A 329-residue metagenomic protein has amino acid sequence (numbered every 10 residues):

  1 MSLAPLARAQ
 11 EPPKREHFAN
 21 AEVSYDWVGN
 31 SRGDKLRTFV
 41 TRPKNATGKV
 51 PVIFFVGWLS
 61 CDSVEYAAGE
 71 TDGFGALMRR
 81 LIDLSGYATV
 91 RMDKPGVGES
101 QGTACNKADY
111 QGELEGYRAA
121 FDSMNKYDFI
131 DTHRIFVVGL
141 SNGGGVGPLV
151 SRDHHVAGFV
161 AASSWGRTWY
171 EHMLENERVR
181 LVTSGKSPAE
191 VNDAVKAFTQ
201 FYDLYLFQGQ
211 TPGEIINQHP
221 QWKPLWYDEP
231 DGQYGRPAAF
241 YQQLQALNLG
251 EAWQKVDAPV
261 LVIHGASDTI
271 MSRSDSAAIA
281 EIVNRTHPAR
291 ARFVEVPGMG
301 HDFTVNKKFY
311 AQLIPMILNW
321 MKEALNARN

Functional and structural regions predicted by a protein language model:
E11-G48: N-terminal cap/lid segment of alpha/beta-hydrolase-fold proteins
N45-L81: Short, surface-exposed "cap/lid" segments of acyl-processing enzymes
G75-E99: Conserved alpha/beta-hydrolase
K107-D128: Alpha/beta-hydrolase active-site loop
A162-K255: Accessory cap/linker subdomain of secreted extracellular hydrolases
V256, V262-H264, D268: Short beta-strand/loop motif that positions the catalytic acidic residue of the alpha/beta-hydrolase fold
A258, S272-I282: Short alpha-helix in the alpha/beta-hydrolase fold that links the catalytic acid
P297-F303, K307-N329: Catalytic active-site module of serine/aspartate enzymes centered on a nucleophile-bearing elbow/loop
